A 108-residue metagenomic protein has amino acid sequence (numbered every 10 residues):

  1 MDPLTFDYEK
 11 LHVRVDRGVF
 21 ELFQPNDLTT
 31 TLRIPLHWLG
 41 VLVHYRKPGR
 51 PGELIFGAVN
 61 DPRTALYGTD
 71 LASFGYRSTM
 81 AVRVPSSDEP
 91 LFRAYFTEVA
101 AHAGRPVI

Functional and structural regions predicted by a protein language model:
P3-L4, L28-I108: Acidic, Ser/Thr- and proline-rich intrinsically disordered linker/docking segments of eukaryotic scaffolds
F6-L28: Short, compositionally biased strand/turn segments that nucleate or flank brief secondary-structure elements
